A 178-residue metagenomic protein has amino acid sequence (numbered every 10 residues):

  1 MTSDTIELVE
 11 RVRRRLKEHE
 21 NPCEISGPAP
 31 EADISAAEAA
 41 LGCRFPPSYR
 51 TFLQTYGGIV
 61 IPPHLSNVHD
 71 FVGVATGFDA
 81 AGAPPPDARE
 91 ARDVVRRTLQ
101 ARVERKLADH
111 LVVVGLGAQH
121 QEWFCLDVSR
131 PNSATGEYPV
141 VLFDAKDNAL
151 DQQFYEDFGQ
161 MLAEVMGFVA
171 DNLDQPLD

Functional and structural regions predicted by a protein language model:
M1-Q119, L173-L177: A surface-exposed partner-binding patch
A80, N132-A134: Short, charged/polar, Gly/Pro-enriched secondary-structure boundary elements
D109-V112, E122-F124, Y138-P139: Generic beta-strand structural signal
G115-G117, D127-S129, F143-A145: Structured loops at beta-to-helix junctions and adjacent beta-edge loops in soluble globular domains
H120-F124, D147-F154: Short, surface-exposed beta-strand/loop "edge" segments at domain boundaries and coil↔beta transitions
E122-N132: Low-complexity, glycine/alanine/valine/leucine- and proline-rich hydrophobic stretches
G136-K146: Short aromatic-glycine-(Arg/Gly/Cys) micro-motifs in beta-strand/loop hairpins
L142-D144, D151-L162, M166-G167: Compact, glycine/acidic-enriched structural inserts
